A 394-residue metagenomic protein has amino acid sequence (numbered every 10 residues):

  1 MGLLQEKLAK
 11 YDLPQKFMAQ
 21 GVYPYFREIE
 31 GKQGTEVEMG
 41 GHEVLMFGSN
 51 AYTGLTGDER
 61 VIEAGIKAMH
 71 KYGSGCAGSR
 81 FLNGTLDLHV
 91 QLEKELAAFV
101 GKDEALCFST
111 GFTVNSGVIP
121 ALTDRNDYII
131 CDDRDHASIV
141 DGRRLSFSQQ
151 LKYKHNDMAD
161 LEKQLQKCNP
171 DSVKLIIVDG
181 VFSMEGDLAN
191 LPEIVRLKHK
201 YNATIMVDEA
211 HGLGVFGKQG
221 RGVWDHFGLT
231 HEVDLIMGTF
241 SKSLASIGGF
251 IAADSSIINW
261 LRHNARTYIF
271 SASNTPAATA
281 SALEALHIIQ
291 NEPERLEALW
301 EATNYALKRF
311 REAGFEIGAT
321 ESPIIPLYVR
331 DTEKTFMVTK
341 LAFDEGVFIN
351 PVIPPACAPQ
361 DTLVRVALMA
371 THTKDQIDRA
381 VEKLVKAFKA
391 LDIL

Functional and structural regions predicted by a protein language model:
E6-S74, A203: N-terminal "arm"/small-domain region of PLP-dependent enzymes with the aminotransferase-like
E59, E63-K67, K71, A98 (+2 more regions): PLP-dependent enzyme catalytic core of the Aspartate aminotransferase-like
S79-N83, E93-G117: Short loop-beta-helix segment that forms the pyridoxal 5′-phosphate
V118-A137: Conserved PLP-anchoring active-site segment centered on the Schiff-base-forming lysine
L151, H155-V207: Active-site phosphate-binding strand-loop segment of PLP-dependent enzymes
N202, E209, G222-F240, N259-H263: Conserved active-site segment immediately N-terminal to the catalytic lysine that forms the internal aldimine
L235-M237, L244-P293: Conserved core segment of the aminotransferase class I/II
E297-N304, R311-G346, A356, Q360-D361 (+1 more regions): Conserved PLP-binding catalytic core of the aspartate aminotransferase-like
